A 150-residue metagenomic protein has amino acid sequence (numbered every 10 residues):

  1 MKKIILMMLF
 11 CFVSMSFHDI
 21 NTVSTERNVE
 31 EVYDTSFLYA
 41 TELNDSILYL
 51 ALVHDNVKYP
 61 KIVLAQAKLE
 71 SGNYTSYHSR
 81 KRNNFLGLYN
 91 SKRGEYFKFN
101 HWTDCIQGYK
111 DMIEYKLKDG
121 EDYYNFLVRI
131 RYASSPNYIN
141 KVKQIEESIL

Functional and structural regions predicted by a protein language model:
K2-L6, S14-L150: Catalytic cores of secreted/periplasmic lytic hydrolases that degrade extracellular macromolecules
